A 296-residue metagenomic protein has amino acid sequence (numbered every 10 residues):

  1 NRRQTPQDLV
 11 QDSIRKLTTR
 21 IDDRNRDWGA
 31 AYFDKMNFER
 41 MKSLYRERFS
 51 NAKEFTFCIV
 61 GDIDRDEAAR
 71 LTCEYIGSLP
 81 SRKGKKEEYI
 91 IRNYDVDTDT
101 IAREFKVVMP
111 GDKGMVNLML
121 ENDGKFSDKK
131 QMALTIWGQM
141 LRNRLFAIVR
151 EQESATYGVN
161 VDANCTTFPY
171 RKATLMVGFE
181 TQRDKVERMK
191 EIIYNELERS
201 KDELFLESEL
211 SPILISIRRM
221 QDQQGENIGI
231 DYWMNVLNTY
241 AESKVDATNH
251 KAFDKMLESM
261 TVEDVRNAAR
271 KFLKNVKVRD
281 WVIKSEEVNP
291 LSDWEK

Functional and structural regions predicted by a protein language model:
N1-R3, I91-V107, I215-G225: Short, conserved secondary-structure transition motifs
Q4-F33, K53-V60, K113-S127, Q131 (+4 more regions): M16 family metallopeptidases and their MPP-like homologs
I21, N51, T56-G114, L120-G124 (+1 more regions): An aromatic/glycine/proline-enriched structural segment found at the starts of mature extracellular/organellar domains
L44, L71-L79, E121, Q139-R144 (+6 more regions): Generic, well-ordered alpha-helical scaffold segments in large soluble proteins
R46-R48, V107-P110, T166-P169, F272: Replace "in large, NTP-powered and nucleic-acid-processing enzymes" with "in large, NTP-powered factors and other
D254, E263-N267: Mature hydrolase/peptidase catalytic cores and their serpin-fold inhibitory cores, especially in secreted
